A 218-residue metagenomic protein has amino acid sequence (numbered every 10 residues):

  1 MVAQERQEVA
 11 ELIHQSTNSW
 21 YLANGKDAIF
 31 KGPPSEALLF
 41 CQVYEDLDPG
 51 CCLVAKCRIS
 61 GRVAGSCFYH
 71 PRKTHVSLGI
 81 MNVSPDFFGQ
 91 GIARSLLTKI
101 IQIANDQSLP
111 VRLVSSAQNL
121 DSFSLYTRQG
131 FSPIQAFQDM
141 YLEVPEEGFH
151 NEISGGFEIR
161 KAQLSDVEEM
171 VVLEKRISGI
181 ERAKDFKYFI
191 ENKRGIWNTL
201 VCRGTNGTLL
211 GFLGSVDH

Functional and structural regions predicted by a protein language model:
Q4, E8, K73, L120-D121 (+2 more regions): Short alpha-helical
V9, R128-H218: Amide-forming acyltransferase catalytic core, primarily the GNAT-like/NAT-type and related acyltransferase folds
A10-I59, V63, R176-T199, G204: Active-site rim helix/loop that mediates acceptor-substrate recognition in acyltransferases
C52-V54, G61-H70, S77-N82, V201 (+1 more regions): Conserved beta-strand in the GNAT
P71, S84-D86, Q90, Q118: Active-site acidic-Proline motif in GNAT/NAT acetyltransferases
V76-G79, A104-Q118: Conserved GNAT acetyl-CoA-binding A-motif
I80-V83, G89-A104, F123-R128: Conserved acetyl-CoA-binding loop-helix of GNAT-fold acetyltransferases
